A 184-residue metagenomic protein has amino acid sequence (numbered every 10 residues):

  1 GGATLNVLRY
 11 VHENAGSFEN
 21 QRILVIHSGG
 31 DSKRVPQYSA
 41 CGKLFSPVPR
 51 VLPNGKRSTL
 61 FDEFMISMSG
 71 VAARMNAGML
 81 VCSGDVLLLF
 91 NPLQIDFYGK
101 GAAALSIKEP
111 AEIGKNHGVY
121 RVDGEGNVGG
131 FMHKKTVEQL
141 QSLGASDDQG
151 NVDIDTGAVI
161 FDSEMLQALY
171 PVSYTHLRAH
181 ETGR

Functional and structural regions predicted by a protein language model:
G1-T4: Basic, amphipathic N-terminal segments that precede the first structured/catalytic domain
V7-E19: Anion-binding (especially nucleotide phosphate/pyrophosphate-binding) glycine-rich loop and adjoining beta-alpha core
E19-N20, S39-G42, S46-C82, V86-Y174: Conserved core of the sugar-phosphate nucleotidyltransferase
Q21-Q37: N-terminal nucleotide-binding beta1-loop-alpha1 segment
G30-D31, V86, S163, G183: Conformational gate/switch positions in structured elements
H176-A179, G183-R184: Single conserved hydrophobic/aromatic residue that forms the stacking wall/gate of nucleotide- or nucleobase-binding
